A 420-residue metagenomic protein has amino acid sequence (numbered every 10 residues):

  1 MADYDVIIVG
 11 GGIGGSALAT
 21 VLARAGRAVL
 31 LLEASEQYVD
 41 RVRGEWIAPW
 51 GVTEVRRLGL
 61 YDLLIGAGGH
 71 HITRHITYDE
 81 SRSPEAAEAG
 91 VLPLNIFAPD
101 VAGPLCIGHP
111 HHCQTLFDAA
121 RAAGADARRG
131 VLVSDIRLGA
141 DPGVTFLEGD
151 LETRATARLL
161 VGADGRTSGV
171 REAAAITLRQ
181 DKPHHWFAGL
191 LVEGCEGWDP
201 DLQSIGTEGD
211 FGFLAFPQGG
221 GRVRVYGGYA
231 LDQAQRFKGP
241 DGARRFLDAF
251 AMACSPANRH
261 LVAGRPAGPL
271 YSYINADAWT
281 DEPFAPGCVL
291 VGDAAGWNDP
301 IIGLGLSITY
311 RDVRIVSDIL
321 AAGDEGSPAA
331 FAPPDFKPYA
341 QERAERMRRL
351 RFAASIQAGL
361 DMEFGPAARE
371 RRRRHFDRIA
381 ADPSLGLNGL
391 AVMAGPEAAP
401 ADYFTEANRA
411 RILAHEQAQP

Functional and structural regions predicted by a protein language model:
M1-D3, T53, Y61-A173, R179-G189 (+3 more regions): Conserved N-terminal helical subregion
M1-G12: Beta1/beta-strand and adjacent pyrophosphate-binding region of the FAD-binding site in flavoprotein oxidoreductases
G15-S16: N-terminal Rossmann-fold NAD(P) dinucleotide-binding loop
A23-R43: Glycine-rich FAD pyrophosphate-binding loop
E36-R56: Conserved N-terminal glycine-rich FAD pyrophosphate-binding loop of Rossmann-like flavoproteins
D141-R154, L159-Y271, T280-D281: Conserved FAD-binding catalytic core of PHBH/FMO-like flavoproteins
K238-F331: FAD/FMN-dependent oxidoreductases across multiple families
D318-P420: C-terminal helical "tail/cap" subdomain of flavin- and related membrane-associated enzymes
